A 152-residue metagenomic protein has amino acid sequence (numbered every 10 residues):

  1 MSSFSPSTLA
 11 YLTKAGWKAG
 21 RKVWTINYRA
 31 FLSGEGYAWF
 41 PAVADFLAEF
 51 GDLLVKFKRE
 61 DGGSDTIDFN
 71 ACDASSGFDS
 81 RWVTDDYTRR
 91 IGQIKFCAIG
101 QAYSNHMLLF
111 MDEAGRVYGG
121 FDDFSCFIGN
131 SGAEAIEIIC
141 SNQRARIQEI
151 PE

Functional and structural regions predicted by a protein language model:
M1-M107, Q148-E152: A surface-exposed partner-binding patch
G51, G115, I128-G129: Glycine-centered flexibility motif
C72-A74, A114, R144: Generic structural motif
G77-F78, N105-L109, D123-G132: Short, surface-exposed beta-strand/loop "edge" segments at domain boundaries and coil↔beta transitions
N105, G115-V117: Short loop/turn segments at secondary-structure transitions that flank enzyme active sites
M111-A114, F121: Short acidic-glycine loop/turn motifs at beta-strand connectors
S125-P151: Compact, glycine/acidic-enriched structural inserts
